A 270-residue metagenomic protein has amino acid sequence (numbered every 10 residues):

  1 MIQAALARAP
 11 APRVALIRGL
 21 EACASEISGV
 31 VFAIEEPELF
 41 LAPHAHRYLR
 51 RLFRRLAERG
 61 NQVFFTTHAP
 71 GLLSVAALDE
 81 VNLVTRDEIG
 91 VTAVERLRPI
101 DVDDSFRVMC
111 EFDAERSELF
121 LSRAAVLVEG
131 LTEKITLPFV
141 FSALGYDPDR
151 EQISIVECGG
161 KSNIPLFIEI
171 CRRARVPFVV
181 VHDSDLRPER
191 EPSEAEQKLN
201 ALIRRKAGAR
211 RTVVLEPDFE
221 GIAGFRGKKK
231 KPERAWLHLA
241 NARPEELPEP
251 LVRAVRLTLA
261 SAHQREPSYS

Functional and structural regions predicted by a protein language model:
M1-E115: Switch/communication elements of ASCE P-loop NTPase nucleotide-binding domains
L73, N82-S270: Acidic, divalent-metal-binding catalytic cores of TOPRIM and closely related two-metal-ion phosphodiester/pyrophosphate
